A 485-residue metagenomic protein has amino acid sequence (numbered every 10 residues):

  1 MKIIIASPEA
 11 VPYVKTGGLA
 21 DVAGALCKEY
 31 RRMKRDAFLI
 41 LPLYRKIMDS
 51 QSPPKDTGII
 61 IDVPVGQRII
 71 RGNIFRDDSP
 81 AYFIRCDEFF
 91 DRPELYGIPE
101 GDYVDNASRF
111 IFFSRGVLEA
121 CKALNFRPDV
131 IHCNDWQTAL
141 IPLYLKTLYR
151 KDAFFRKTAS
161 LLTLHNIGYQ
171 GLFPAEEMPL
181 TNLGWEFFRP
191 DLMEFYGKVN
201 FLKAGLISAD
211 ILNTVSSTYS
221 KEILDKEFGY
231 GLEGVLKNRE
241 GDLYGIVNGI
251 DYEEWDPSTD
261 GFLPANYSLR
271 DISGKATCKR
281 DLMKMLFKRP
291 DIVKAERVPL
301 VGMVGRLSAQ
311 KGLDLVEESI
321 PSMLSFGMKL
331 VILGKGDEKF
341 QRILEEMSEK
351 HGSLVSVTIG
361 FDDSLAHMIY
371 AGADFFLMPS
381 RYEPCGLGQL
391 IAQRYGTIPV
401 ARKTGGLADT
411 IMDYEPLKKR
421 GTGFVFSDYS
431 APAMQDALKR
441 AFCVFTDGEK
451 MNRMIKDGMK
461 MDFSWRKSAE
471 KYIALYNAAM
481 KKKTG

Functional and structural regions predicted by a protein language model:
M1-G485: Catalytic cores of nucleotide-sugar-dependent glycosyltransferases that transfer UDP/GDP/TDP-activated
